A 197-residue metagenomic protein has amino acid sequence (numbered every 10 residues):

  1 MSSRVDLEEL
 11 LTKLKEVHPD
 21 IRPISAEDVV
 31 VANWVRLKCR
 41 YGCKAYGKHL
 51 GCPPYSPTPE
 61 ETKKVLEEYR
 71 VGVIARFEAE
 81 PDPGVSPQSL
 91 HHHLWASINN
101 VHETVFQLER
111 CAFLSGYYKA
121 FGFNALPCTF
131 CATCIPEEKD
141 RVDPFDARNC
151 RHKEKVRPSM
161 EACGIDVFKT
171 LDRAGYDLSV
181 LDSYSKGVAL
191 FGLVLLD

Functional and structural regions predicted by a protein language model:
S2-I24: TRNA-binding/sensing appendages of the translation machinery
D20-H49, P54-D197: Catalytic cores of enzyme domains
